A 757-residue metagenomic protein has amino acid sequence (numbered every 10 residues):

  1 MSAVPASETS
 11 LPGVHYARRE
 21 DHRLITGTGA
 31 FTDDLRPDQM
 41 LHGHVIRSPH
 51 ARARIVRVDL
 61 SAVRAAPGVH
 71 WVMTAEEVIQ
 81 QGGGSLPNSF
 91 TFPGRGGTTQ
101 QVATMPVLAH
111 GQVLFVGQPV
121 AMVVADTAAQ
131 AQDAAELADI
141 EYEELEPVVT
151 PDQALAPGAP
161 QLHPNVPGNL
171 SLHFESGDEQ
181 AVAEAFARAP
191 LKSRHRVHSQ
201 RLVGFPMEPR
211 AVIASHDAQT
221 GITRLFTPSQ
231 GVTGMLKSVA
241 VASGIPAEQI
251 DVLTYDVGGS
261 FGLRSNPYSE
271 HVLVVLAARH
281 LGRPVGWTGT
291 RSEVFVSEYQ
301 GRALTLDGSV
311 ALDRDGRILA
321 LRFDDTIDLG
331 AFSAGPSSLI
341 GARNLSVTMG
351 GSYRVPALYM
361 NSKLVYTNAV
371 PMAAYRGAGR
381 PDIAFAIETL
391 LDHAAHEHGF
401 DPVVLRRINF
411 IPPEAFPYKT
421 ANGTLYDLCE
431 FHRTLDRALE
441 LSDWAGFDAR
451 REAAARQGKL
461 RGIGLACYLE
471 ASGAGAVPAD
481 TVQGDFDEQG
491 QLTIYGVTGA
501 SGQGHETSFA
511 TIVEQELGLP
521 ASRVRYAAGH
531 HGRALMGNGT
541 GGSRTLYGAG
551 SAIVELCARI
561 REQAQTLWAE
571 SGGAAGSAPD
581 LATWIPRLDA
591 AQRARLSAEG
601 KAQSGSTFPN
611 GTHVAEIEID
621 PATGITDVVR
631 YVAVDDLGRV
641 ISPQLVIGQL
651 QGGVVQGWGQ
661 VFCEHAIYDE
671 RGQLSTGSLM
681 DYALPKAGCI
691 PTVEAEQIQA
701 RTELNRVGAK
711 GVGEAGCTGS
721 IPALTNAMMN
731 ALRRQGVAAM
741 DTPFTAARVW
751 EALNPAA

Functional and structural regions predicted by a protein language model:
M1-P167: Flexible, low-hydrophobicity surface segments
V14, E20-R23, S89-F90, R95-A103 (+4 more regions): Glycine-rich loop/linker segments at domain edges
G43, T223-T227, Q491-G496, V628-R630: Short, aliphatic-rich beta-strand segments
A66, A75-E76, S89, G244-Q249 (+5 more regions): C-terminal catalytic domains of large/alpha subunits in multi-subunit enzymes
G82-N88, A134-L137, T227, L236-S238 (+10 more regions): Short acidic, glycine/serine/threonine-rich loops at helix termini
G111-V113, P246-T254, A277-T290, V294-F295: Conserved catalytic cysteine-centered active-site region of acyl-thioester-dependent Claisen-condensing enzymes
P160-S243, F410-Q491, T511, S675-E696: Helix-loop-helix junctions that connect adjacent transmembrane helices in secondary transporters/permeases, recognized
S260-G282, G286-T288, H505-V513: Thiamine diphosphate
